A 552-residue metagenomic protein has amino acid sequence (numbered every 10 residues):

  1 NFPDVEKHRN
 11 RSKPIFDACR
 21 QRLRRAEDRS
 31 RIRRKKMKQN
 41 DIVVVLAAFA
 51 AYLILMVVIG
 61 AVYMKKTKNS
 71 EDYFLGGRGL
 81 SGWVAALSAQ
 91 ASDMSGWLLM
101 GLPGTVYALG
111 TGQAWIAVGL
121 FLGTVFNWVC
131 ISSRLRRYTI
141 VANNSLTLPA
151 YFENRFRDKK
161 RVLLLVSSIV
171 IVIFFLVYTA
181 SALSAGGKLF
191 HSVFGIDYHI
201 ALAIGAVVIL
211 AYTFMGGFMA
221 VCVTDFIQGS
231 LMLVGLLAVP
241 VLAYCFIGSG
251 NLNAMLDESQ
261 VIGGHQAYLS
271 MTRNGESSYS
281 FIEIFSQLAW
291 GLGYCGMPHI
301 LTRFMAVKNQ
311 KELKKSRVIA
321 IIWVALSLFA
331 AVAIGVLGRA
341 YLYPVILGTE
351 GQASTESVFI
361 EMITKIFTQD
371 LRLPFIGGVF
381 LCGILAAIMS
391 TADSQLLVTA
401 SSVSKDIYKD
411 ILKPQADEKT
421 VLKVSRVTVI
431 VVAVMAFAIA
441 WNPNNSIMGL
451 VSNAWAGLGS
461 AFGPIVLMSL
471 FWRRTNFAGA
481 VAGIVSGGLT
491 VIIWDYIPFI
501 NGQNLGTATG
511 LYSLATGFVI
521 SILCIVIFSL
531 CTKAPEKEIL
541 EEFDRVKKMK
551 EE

Functional and structural regions predicted by a protein language model:
R24-K36: Short, Lys/Arg-enriched N-terminal segments with co-localized hydrophobic residues within the first ~10-30 amino acids
M37-M100, T213-G216, V241: Membrane-interface "cap" regions at the ends of multi-pass membrane proteins
K38-I42, L75-L80, V84, G101-V118 (+4 more regions): Loop-to-helix junctions at membrane interfaces in multi-pass transport proteins
V58-K66, S132, T179-G187, H191-I204 (+5 more regions): Hydrophobic alpha-helical segments and their helix-loop junctions in multi-pass secondary transporters
Y107-M215, H299-S452, E552: Helix-loop-helix junctions that connect adjacent transmembrane helices in secondary transporters/permeases, recognized
G479-T490: Central hydrophobic cores of alpha-helical transmembrane segments in multi-pass integral membrane proteins
F499-E552: Terminal cytosolic tails of multi-pass membrane transporters, especially the segment immediately following the final
